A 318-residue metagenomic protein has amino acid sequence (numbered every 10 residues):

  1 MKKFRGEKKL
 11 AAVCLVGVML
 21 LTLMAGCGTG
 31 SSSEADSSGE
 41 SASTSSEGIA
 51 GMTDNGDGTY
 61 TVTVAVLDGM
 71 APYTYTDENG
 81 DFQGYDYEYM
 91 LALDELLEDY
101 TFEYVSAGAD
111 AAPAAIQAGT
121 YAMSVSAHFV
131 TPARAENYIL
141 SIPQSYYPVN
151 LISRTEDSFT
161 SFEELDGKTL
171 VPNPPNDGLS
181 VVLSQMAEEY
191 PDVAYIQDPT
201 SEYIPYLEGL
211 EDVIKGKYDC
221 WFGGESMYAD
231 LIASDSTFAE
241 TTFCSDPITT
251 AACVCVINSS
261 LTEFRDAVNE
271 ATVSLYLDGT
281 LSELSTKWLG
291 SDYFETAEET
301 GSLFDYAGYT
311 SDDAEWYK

Functional and structural regions predicted by a protein language model:
T22-G26: C-terminal motif of bacterial Sec signal peptides marking the signal peptidase cleavage site
G28-G30, G39-E40, Y87-L97, E156-F159 (+2 more regions): Extended ligand-binding regions for polar small-molecule ligands
T29-S31, E47, D54-N55, Y100-E103 (+3 more regions): Ligand-binding clefts/hinges and TM-proximal coupling segments of bilobed small-molecule sensing domains
D36-A127, E202, A267-V268: Extracytoplasmic small-molecule ligand-binding "clamshell" domains of the periplasmic binding protein/Venus flytrap
V64-P72, N79-L96, H128-F129, Y146-L207 (+1 more regions): Bilobed "Venus flytrap"/periplasmic-binding protein-like clamshell domains and structurally analogous long
L67-D68, S145-S153, A233-V273, S291-K318: Periplasmic-binding protein-like
L91, E103-E164, S245, Y317: Acidic, polar ligand-binding/catalytic clefts
A111, Q117, V125-E136, V181-Q185 (+2 more regions): A ligand-binding cleft/hinge motif common to bilobed small-molecule-binding domains
